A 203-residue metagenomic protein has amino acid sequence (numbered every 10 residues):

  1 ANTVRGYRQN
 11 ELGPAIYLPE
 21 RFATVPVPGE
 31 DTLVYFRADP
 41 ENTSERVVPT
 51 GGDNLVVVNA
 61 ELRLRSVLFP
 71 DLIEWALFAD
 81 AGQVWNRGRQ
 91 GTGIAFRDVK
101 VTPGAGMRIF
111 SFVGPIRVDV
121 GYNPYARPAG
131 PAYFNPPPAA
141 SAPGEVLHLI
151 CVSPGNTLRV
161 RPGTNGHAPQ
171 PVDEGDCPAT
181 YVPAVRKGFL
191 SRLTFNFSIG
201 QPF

Functional and structural regions predicted by a protein language model:
A1-D98, A105-G106, Y125-P128, Y133-S191 (+1 more regions): C-terminal outer-membrane beta-barrel translocator/porin domains of Gram-negative envelope proteins and their
E74, P115-R117: Membrane-spanning beta-strand positions in outer-membrane beta-barrel proteins
P103-A105, I116: One face of beta-strands
F110: Cytochrome P450 heme-iron axial ligand motif
